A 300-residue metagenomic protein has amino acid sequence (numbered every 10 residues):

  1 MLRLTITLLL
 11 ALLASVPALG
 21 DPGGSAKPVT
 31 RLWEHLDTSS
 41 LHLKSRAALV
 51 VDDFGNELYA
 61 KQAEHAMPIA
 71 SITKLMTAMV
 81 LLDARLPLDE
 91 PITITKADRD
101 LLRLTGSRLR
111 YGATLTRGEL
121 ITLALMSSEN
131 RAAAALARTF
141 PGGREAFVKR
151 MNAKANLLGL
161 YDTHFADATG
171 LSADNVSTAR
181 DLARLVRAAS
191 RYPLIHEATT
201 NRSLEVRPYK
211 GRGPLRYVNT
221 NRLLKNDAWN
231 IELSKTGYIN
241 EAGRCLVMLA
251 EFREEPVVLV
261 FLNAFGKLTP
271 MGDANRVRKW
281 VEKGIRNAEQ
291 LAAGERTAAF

Functional and structural regions predicted by a protein language model:
M1-A47, V51, K279-F300: N-terminal secretory targeting signals
L2, L9-L12, P17, P22 (+8 more regions): Proline-rich intrinsically disordered, low-complexity coils
R3-L9, I92-T95, L101, R144 (+4 more regions): Hydrophobic alpha-helical segments and their boundary regions
D21-R180, R184-P193, F252: Active-site-adjacent loops and short helices of periplasmic peptidoglycan-processing enzymes
L160-H164, A173-F300: Domain-terminus/edge residues, biased toward the C-terminal soluble/receptor-binding domains of extracytoplasmic
